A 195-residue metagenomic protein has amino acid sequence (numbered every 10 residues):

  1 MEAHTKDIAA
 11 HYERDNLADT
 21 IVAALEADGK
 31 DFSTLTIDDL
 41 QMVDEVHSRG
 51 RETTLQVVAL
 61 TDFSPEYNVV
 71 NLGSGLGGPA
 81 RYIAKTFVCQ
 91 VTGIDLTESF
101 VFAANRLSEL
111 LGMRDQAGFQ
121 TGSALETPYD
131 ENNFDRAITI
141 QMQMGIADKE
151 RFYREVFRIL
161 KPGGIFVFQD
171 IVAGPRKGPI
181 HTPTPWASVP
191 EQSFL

Functional and structural regions predicted by a protein language model:
M1-E26: N-terminal auxiliary segments of SAM/dcSAM-dependent transferases
D31, H47-P65: Conserved alpha-helix/loop element of class I SAM-dependent methyltransferases that forms part of the SAM/SAH-binding
D38-S48: Class I SAM-dependent methyltransferase Rossmann-like catalytic core, especially the SAM/SAH-binding loop
N68-E126: Class I SAM-dependent methyltransferase SAM/SAH-binding core
L125-A137: A short acidic, Gly/Pro-enriched loop at the edge of an enzyme's catalytic core that lines a small-molecule cofactor
D135-D148: A short SAM/SAH-binding and catalytic strip from SAM-dependent methyltransferases
E150-I165: A short glycine-rich, Lys/Arg-flanked "PGG" loop and its adjoining helix->strand segment in the class I
I171-P190: Short, glycine-/aromatic-enriched active-site segment of Class I SAM-dependent methyltransferases
